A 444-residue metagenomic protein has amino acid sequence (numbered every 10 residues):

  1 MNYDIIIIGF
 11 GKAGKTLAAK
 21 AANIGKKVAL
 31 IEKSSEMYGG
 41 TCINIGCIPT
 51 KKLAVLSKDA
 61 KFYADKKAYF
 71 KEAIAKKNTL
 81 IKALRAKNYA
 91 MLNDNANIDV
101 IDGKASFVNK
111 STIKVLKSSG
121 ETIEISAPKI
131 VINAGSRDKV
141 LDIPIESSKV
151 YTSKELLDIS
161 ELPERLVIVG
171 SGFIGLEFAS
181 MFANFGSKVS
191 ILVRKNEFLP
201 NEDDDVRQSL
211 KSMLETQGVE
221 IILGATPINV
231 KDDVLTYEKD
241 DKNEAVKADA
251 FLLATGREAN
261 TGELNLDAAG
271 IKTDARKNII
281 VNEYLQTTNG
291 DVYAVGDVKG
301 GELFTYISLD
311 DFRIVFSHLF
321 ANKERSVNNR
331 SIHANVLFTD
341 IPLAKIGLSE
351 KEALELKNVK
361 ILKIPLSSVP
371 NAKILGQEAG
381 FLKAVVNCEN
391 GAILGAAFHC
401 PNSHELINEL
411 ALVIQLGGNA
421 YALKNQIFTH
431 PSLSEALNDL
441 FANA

Functional and structural regions predicted by a protein language model:
Y3-I5, F10-A83, M181-N201, N335 (+1 more regions): Beta1-alpha1 glycine-rich phosphate/pyrophosphate-binding loop at the start of Rossmann-like nucleotide-binding domains
I8-S35, G40-I43, I48, K52-L53 (+2 more regions): Flexible, glycine-rich terminal cap/loop adjacent to redox cofactors in electron-transfer oxidoreductases
G9-K12, V169-G172, D297: Glycine-rich Rossmann-fold phosphate-binding loop(s) that bind the pyrophosphate of adenine dinucleotide cofactors
T41-E124, E202-A225, D233, E350-E352 (+1 more regions): N-terminal Rossmann-like dinucleotide/flavin-binding domain of flavoprotein oxidoreductases that bind FAD/FMN
C47, I132-K188, E220-I221, D267-A269 (+1 more regions): Glycine-rich dinucleotide-binding loop and its adjacent helix/turn
T79-Y89, L157-D158, P163-V167, F173-Y237 (+3 more regions): Rossmann-like dinucleotide-binding cores of NAD(P)H-dependent redox enzymes
D99-D102, S106-S118, I125, G186-E283: A Rossmann-like FAD-binding core segment of flavoenzymes
S148-L162, A245-A321: FAD-site-proximal beta/loop scaffold in flavoenzymes
